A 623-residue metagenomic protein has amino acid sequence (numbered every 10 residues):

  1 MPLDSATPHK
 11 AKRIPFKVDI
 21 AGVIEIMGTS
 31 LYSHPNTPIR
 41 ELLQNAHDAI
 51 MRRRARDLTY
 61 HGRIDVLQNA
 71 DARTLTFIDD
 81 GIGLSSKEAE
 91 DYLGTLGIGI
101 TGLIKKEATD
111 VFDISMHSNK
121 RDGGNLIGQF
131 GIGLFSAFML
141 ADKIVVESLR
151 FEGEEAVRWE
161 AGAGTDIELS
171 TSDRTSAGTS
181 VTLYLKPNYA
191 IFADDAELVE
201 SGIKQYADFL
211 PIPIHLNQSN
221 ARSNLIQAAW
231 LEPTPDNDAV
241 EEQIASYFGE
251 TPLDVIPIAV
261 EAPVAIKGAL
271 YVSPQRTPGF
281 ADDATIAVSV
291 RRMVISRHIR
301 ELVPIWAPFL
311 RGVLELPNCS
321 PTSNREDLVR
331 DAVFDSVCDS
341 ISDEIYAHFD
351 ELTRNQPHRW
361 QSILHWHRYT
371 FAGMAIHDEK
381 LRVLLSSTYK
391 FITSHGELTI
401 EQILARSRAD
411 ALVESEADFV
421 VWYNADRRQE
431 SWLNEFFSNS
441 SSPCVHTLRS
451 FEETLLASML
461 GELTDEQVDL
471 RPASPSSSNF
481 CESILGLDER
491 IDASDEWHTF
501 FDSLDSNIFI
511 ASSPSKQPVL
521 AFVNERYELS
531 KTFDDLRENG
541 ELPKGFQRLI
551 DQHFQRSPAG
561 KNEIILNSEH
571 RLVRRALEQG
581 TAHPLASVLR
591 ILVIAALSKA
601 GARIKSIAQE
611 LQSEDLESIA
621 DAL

Functional and structural regions predicted by a protein language model:
M1-D194, E617, D621: GHKL (Bergerat-fold) ATPase N-terminal catalytic module, capturing the glycine-rich phosphate-binding loop and acidic
L126-Q129, E147-D166, K186-A190, D195-L623: GHKL/Bergerat-fold ATPase module in large chromosome/replication-associated machines
